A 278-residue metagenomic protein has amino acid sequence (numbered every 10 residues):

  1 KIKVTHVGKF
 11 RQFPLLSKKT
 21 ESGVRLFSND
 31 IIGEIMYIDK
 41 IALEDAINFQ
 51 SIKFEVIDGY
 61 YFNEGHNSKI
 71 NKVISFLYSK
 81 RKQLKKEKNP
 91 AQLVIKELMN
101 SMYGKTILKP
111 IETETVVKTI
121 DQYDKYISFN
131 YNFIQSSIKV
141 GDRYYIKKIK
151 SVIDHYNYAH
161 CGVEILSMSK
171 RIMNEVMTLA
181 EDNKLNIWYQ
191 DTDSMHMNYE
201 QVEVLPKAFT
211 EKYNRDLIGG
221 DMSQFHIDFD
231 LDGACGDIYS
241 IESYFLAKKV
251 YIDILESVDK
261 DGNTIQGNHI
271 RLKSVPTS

Functional and structural regions predicted by a protein language model:
K1-S278: Conserved acidic
